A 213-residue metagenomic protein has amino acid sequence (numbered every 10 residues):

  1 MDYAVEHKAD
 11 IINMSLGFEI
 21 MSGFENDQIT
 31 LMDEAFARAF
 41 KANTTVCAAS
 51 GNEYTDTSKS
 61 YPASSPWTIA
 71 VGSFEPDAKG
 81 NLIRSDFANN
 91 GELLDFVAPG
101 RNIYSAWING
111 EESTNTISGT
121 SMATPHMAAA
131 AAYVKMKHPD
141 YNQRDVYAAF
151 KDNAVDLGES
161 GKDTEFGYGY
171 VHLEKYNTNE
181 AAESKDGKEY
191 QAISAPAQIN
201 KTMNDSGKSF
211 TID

Functional and structural regions predicted by a protein language model:
M1, A131, F150: Hydrophobic "lid"/C-terminal helical patch of Rossmann-like NAD(P)-dependent dehydrogenase/epimerase domains
M1-W67, N81, G110-T124, K162-T164: Substrate-binding/access-modulating region of protease and related hydrolase catalytic domains
V5-L16, A42, A70, I83-D86 (+1 more regions): C-terminal subdomain of the subtilisin-like protease fold in secreted/lumenal serine endopeptidases
Q28, M32-A35, P99, H126 (+2 more regions): Stable alpha-helical elements in mature extracytoplasmic
S60-M136, D140, Y170, E174-K175: Extracellular S/T/G-rich loop segment that most often corresponds to the catalytic His/Ser-adjacent loop
